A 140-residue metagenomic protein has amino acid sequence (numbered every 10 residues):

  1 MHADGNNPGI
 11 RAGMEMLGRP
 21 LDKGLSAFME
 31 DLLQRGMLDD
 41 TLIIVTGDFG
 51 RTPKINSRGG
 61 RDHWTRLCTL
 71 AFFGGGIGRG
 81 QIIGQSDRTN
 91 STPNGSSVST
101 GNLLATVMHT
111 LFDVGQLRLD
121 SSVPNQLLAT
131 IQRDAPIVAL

Functional and structural regions predicted by a protein language model:
M1-L140: Ligand-binding pockets and gating/stacking loops
